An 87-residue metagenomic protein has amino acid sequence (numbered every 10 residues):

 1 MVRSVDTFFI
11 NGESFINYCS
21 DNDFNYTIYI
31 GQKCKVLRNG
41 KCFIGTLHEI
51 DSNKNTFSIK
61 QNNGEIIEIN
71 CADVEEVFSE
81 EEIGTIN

Functional and structural regions predicted by a protein language model:
M1-I44, K60-N87: Short glycine-rich, low-complexity segments
D51-N53: Ser/Thr- and Asn-enriched, surface-exposed coil loops between beta-strands
N55-S58: Short aromatic-glycine-enriched beta-strand elements
